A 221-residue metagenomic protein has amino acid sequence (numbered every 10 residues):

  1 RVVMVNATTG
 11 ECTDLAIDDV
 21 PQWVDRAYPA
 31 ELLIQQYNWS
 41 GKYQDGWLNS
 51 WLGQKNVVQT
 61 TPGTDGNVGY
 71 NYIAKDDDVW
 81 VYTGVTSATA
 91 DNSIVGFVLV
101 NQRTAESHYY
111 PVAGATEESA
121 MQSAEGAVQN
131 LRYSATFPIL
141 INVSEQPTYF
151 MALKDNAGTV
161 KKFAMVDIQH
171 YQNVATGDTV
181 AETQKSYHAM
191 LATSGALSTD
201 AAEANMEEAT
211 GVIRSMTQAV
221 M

Functional and structural regions predicted by a protein language model:
R1-M221: Soluble extracytoplasmic regions of secretory-pathway and membrane proteins
